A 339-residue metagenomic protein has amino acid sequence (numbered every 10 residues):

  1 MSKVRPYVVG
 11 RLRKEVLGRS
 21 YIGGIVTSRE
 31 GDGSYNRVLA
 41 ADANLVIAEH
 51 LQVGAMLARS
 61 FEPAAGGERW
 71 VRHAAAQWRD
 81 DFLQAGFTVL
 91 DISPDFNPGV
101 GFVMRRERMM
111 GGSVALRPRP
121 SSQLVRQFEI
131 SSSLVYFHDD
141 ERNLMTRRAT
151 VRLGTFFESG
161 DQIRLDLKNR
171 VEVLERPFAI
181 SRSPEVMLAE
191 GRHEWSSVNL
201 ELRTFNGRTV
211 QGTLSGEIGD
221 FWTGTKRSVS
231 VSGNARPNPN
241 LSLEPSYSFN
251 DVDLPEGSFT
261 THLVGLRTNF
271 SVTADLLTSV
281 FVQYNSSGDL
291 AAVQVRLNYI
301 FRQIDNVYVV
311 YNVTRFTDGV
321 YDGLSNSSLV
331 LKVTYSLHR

Functional and structural regions predicted by a protein language model:
M1-S34, D42: A conserved hydrophobic secondary-structure block that centers on an alpha-helix together with its immediately flanking
Y7-V9, Y21, A40, S197-N199 (+1 more regions): Short glycine-rich loop/turn motifs
K14-G18, I47, F157: Short, solvent-exposed loop/edge-beta patches enriched in aromatic
G33-N36, N44-V46, Q52-E62: Extended, well-ordered alpha-helical scaffold/bundle regions in very large, multi-domain proteins
M56-R339: Exposed, low-structure sequence patches enriched in small/polar residues
